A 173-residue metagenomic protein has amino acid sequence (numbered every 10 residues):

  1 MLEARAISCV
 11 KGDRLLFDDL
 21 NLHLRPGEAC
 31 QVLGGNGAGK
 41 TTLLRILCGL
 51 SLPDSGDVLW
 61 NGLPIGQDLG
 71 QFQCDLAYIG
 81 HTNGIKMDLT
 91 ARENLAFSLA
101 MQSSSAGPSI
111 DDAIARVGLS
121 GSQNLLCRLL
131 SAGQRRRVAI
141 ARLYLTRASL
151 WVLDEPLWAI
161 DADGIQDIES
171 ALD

Functional and structural regions predicted by a protein language model:
L2, F17-D19: Conserved structural motif at the start of ABC-family nucleotide-binding domains
C48: Helix-to-loop junction immediately C-terminal to a conserved catalytic motif
G56-Q67, Q71-F72: Conserved ABC transporter NBD signature motif
T82, M87-S103: Q-loop/switch helix immediately C-terminal to the Walker
D88, L126-G133: Conserved ABC ATPase signature
A96, G107-S122: Conserved ABC ATPase "signature" region
I140: Hydrophobic anchor residue at the start of the ABC signature
